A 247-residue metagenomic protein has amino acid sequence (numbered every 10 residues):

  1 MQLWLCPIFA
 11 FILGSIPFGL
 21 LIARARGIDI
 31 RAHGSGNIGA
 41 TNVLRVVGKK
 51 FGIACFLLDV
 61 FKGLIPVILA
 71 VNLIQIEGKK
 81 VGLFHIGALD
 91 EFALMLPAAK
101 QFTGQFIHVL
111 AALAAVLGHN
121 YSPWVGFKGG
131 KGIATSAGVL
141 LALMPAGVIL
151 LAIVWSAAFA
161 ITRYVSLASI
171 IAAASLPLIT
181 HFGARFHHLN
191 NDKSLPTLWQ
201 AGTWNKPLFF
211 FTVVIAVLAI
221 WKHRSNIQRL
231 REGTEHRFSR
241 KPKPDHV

Functional and structural regions predicted by a protein language model:
M1-A25: N-terminal signal-anchor transmembrane alpha helix
A10-S15, V71, A114-H119, W155-F159 (+3 more regions): Alpha-helical transmembrane segments of multi-pass membrane proteins
G19-R24, V116-K128, V154-T162, R224-Q228: C-terminal ends of transmembrane helices
L20-G52, K128-G129, Q228-V247: Cytosolic, membrane-interface loops and tails of multi-pass inner-membrane proteins
D29-A40, P123-A137, Y164-A172: Short, non-helical or kinked segments that cap or interrupt transmembrane helices
L44-K49, A70, I74, A114 (+2 more regions): Interfacial segments of multi-pass membrane proteins
F84-I86, M95, F186-G202: Membrane-interface helix termini and inter-helical loops of multi-pass transporters
I149, V165-A173, Q200-T212: Loop-to-transmembrane alpha-helix initiation sites
